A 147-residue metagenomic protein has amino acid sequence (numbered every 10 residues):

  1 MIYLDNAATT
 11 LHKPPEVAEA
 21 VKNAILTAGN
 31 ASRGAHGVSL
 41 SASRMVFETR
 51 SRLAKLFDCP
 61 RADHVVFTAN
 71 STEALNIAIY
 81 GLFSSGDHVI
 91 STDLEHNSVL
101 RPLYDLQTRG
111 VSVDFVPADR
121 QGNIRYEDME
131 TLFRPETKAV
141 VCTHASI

Functional and structural regions predicted by a protein language model:
M1-I147: Pyridoxal 5′-phosphate
